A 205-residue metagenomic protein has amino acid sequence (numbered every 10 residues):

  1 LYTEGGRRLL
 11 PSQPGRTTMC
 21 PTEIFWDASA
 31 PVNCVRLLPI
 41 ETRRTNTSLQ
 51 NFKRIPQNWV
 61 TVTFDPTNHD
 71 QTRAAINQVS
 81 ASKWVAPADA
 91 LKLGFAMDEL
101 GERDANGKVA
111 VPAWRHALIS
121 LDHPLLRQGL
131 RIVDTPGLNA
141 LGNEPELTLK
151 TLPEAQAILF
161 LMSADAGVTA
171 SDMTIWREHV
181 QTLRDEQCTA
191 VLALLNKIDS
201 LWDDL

Functional and structural regions predicted by a protein language model:
L1-L205: Globular "head" domains of long coiled-coil molecular machines
